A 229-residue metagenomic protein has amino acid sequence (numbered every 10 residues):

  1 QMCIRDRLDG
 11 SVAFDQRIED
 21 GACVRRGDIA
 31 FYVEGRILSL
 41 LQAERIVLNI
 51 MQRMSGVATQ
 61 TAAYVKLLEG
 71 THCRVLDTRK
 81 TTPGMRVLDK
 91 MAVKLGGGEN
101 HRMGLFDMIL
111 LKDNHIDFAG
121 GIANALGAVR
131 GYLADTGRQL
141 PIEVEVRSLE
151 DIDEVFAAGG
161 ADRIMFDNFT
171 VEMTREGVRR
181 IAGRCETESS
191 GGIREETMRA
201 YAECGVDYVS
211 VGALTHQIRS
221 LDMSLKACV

Functional and structural regions predicted by a protein language model:
Q1, R5-A158, R163, E172-R180 (+3 more regions): Acidic/glycine-rich phosphate/pyrophosphate-binding loops and surrounding catalytic core that coordinate Mg2+
D167-N168, G191, A213-L214: Short secondary-structure boundary segments
E195: Cys/His-rich Zn2+-binding cysteine-cluster or related metal-binding knuckle/ribbon modules and their
A213-V229: Short, charged, intrinsically disordered terminal tails
